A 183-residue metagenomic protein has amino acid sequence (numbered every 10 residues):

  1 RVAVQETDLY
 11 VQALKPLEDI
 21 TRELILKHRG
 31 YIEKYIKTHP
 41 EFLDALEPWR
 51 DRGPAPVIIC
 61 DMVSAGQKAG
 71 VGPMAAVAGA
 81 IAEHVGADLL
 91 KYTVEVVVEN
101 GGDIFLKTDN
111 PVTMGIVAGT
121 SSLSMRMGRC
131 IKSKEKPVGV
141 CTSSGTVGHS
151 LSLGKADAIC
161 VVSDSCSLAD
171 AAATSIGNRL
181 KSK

Functional and structural regions predicted by a protein language model:
R1-P16, W49, G115-V117, S121-K183: A structural signal for small-residue-enriched, beta-sheet-centric alpha/beta enzyme cores and oligomeric scaffold folds
A13-K15, I36, G102: Short glycine-rich, polar/acidic loop-and-turn segments at beta strand-coil junctions
E18-V98, V162-K183: Alpha/propeptide regions of enzymes that mature by internal proteolysis
Q67-G148, S152, V162: Glycine-rich anion/phosphate-binding loop at the beta-strand->alpha-helix junction
